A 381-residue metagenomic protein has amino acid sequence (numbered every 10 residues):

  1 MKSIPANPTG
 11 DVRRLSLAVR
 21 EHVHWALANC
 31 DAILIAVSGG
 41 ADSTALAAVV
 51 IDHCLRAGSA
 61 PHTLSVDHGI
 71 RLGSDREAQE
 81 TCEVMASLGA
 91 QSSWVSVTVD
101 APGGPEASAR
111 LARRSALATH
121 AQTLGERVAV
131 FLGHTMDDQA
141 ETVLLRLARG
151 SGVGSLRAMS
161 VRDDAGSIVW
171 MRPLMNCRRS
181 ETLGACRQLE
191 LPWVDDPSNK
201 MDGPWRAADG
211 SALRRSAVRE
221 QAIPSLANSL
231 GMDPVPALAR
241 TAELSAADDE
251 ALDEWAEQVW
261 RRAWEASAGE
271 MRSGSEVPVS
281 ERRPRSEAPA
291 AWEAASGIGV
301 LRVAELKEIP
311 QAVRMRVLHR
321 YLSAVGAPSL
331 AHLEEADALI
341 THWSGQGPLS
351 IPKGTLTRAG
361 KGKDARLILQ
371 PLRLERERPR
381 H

Functional and structural regions predicted by a protein language model:
K2-D42, H62, V97-V99, A112 (+2 more regions): AMP-forming adenylation/ATP pyrophosphatase catalytic core
K2-E220: Core alpha/beta nucleotide-donor-binding catalytic domains of modification enzymes
D75, G103, S216, M232-V235 (+1 more regions): Non-catalytic, surface-exposed connector residues within folded enzymatic/regulatory domains
L147, L174, L226, S245 (+1 more regions): Generic structural signal for hydrophobic core residues of well-folded globular domains
R149, V153, N228-V235, E250 (+2 more regions): Alpha-helix boundary/capping and short turn/kink residues
A185, L189-E243, A247-E250, A268-R272 (+3 more regions): Mid-to-C-terminal catalytic subdomains of enzymes that bind/position adenosyl phosphate moieties or nucleic-acid
